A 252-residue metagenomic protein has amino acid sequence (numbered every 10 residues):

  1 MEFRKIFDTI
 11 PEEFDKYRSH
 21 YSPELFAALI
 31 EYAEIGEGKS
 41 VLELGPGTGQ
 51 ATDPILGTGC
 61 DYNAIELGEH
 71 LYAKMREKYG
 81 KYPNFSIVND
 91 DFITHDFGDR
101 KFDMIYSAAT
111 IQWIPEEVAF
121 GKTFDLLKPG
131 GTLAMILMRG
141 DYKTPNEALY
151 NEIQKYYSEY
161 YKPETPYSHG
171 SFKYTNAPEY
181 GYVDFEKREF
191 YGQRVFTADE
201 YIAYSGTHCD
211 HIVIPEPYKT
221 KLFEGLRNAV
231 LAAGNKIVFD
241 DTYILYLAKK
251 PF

Functional and structural regions predicted by a protein language model:
M1-G36: Conserved class I S-adenosyl-L-methionine
S40-L42, T48-H95: Class I SAM-dependent methyltransferase SAM/SAH-binding core
T48, T165-P166, G170-F252: Conserved Class I S-adenosyl-L-methionine
A64, M135, I237: Conserved SAM-binding loop
H95-I105: A short acidic, Gly/Pro-enriched loop at the edge of an enzyme's catalytic core that lines a small-molecule cofactor
A109-T110, L137: Short catalytic micro-motifs in class I SAM-dependent methyltransferases
W113-T123: A short, conserved alpha-helix within the catalytic core of class I
G121-F124, K128-G192: Conserved catalytic/acceptor-binding region of the Class I
